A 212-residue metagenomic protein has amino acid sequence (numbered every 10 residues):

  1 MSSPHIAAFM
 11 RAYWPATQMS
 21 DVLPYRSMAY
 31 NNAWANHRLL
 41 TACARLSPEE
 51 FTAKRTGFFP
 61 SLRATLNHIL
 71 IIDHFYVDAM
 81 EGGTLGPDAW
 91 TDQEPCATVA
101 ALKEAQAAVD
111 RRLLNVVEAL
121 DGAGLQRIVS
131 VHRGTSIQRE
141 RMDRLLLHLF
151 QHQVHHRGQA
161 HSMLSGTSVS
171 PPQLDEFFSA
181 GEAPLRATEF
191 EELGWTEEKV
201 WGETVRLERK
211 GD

Functional and structural regions predicted by a protein language model:
M1-I6: Extreme N-terminal basic, low-complexity initiation segments that serve as generic localization/processing leaders
R26-D92, R133-E197, D212: Short, contiguous alpha-helical
L85-Q126: Helix-adjacent hinge/juxtasegments
R112-L147: A mid-sequence interfacial segment
W201-D212: C-terminal domain-closing interface element
